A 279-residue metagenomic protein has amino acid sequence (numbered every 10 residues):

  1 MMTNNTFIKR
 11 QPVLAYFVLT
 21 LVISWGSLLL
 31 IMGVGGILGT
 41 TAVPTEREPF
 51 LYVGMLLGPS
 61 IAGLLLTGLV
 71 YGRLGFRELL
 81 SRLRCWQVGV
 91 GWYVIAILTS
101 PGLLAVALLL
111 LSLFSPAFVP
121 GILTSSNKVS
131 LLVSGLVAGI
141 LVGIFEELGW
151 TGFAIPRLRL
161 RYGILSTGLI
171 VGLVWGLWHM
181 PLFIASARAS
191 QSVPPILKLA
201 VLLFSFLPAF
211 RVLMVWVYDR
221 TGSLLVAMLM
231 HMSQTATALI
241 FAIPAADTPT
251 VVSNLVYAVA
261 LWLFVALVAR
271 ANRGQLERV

Functional and structural regions predicted by a protein language model:
M1-R10: Short, Lys/Arg-rich, polar N-terminal cytosolic tail immediately upstream of the first transmembrane signal-anchor
K9-L14, G75, V88-G91, K128 (+4 more regions): Membrane-helix interface segments
L21, L57, I97-L98, L132 (+11 more regions): Residue-level signature of the transmembrane alpha-helical core of multi-pass small-molecule transporters
V22-L29, P101-V106, L173-L182, M232-A242: Aromatic-anchored segments of alpha-helical transmembrane domains
V22-L29, S60-L65, S100-L108, V256-G274: Hydrophobic core of alpha-helical transmembrane segments in multi-pass integral membrane proteins
G35-V53, Y71-R161, S186-L199, L203: Juxtamembrane helix-loop-helix connectors linking adjacent transmembrane helices in multi-pass membrane enzymes
F145-G172, V215, D219-S223: Membrane-interface helix/loop boundary segments of multi-pass membrane proteins
V193, D219-V279: C-terminal membrane module of polytopic membrane proteins
